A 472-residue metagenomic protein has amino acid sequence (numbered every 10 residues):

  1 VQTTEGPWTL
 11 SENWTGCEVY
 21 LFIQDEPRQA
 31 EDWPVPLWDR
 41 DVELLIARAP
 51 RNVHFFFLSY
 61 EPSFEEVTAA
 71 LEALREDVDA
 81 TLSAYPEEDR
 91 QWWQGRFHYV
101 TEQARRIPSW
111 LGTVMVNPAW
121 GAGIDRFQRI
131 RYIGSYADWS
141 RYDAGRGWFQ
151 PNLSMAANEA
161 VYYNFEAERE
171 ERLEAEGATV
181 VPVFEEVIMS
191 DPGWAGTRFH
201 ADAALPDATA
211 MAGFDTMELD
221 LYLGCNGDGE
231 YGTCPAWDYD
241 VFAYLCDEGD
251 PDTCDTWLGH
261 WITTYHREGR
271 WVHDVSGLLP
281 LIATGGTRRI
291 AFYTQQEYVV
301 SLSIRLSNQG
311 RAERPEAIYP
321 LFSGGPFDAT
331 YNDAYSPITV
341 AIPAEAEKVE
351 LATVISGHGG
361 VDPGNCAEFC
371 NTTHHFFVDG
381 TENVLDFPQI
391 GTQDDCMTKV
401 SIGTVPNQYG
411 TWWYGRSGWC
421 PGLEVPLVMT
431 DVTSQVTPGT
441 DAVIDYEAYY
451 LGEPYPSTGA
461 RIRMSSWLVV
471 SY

Functional and structural regions predicted by a protein language model:
V1-F22, E218-C225, Y231-P235: N-terminal carbohydrate-binding/catalytic regions of secreted carbohydrate-active enzymes
Q2, P7-W14, A80-R96, T113 (+1 more regions): Surface-exposed intrinsically disordered loops and tails
P7-L44, P50-Y60: Short active-site neighborhood of thiol/selenol oxidoreductases, capturing the structured segment around
T15-Y20, A49-F56, W93-R96, P118-A119 (+3 more regions): Loop/turn elements at helix/coil->beta-strand transitions in domains of secreted/extracellular proteins
F22-R28, F57-S63, V100-R105, D125 (+2 more regions): Active-site-proximal beta-strand/loop segments in catalytic clefts of secreted hydrolases
Q29-W33, S63-A69, I107-L111, R131-G134 (+3 more regions): Extracytoplasmic/secreted cell-surface and envelope-processing proteins
E65-F127: Thioredoxin-like thiol-disulfide oxidoreductase module
M115, W120-Y472: Extracellular/secretory-pathway and virion-surface proteins
